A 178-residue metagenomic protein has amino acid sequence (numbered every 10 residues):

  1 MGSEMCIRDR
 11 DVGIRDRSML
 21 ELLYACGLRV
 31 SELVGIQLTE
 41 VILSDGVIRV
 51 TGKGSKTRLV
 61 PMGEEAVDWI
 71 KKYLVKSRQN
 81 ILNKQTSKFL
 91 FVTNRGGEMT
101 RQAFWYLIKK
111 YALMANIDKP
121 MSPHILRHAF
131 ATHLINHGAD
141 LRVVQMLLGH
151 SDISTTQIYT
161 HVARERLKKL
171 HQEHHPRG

Functional and structural regions predicted by a protein language model:
S3-E4, R8-G178: Conserved catalytic core of the tyrosine transesterase superfamily
